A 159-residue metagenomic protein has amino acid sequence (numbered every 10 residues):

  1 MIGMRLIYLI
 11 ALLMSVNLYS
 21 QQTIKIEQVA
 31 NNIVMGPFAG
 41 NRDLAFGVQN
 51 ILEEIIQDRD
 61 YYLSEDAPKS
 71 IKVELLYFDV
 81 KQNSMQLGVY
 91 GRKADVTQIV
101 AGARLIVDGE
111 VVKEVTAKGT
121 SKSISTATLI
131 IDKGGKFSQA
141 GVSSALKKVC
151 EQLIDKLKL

Functional and structural regions predicted by a protein language model:
M1-I7: Positively charged n-region of N-terminal signal peptides that target proteins for export
Y8-Y62, K81, T116-K118, L129 (+1 more regions): A structural "domain/chain start" motif
A39-N50, K93-V96, D132, K136-K148: Soluble non-cytosolic domains of exported or imported proteins
R59, A67-K118, K122-K136: Surface-exposed short loop/turn segments
I124-T126, S143, D155: Charged, amphipathic alpha-helical segments and their flanking helix caps
